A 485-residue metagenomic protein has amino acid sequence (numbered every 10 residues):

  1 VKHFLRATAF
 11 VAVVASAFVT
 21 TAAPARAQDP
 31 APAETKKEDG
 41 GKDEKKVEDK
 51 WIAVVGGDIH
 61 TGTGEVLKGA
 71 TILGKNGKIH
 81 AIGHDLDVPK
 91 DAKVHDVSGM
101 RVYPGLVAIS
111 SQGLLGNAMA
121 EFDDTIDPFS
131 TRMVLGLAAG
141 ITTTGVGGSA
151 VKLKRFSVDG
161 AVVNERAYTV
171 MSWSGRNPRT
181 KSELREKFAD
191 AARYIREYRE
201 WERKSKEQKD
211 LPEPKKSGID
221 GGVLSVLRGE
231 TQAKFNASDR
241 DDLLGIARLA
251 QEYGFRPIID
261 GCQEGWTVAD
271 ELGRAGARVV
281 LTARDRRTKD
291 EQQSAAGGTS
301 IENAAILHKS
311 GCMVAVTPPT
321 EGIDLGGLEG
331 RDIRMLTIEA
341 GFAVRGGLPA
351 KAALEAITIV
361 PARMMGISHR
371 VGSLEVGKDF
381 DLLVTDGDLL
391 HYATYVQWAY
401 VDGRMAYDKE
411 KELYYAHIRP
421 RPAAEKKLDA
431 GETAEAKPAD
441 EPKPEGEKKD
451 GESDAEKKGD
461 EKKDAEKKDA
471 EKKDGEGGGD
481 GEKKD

Functional and structural regions predicted by a protein language model:
V14-A25: C-terminal segment of classical bacterial N-terminal signal peptides
A27-K42, D49, P319-G327, W398-D485: Extracellular/periplasmic ectodomains of large secreted or surface enzymes and adhesion receptors
T35, E48, H95-P212, G311 (+2 more regions): Divalent-metal coordination cores built from histidine and acidic residues
G41-K46, W51, I59-T71, G83-H84 (+2 more regions): Acidic, glycine-enriched loop/beta-strand segments at the rims of small-molecule binding/catalytic pockets
G57, I72, G77, G99 (+10 more regions): Divalent metal-coordination and catalytic microenvironments
I59, T63-Y103: Histidine-rich, glycine-flanked metal-binding segment
G69, K206-S300, A315, R363-M365 (+7 more regions): Active-site core of metal-dependent hydrolases
M119, Q232, G273, R278 (+2 more regions): His/Asp/Glu-enriched, well-ordered alpha-helical/loop segment that forms or immediately abuts the divalent-metal
